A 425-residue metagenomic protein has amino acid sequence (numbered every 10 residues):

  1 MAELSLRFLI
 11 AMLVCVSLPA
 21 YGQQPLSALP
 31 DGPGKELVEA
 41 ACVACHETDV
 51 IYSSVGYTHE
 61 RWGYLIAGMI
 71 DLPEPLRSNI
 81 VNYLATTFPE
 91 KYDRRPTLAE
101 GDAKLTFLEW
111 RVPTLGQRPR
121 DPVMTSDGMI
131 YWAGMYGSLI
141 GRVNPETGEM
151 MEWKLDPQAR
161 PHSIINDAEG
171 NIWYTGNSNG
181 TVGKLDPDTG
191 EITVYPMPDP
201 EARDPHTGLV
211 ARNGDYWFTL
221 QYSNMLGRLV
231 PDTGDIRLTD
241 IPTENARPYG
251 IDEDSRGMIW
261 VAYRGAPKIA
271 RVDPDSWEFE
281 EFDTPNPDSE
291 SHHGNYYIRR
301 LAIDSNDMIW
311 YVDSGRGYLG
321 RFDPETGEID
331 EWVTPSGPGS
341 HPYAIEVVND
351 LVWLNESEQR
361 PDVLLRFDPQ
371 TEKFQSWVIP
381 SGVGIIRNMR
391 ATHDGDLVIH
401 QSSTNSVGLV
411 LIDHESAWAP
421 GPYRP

Functional and structural regions predicted by a protein language model:
Y21-L37, L76: Electrostatic cytochrome c docking/interface patches
V38-D49, I80, L84: The canonical Cys-X-X-Cys-His
D71-P96, L397: C-terminal capping alpha-helices of c-type cytochrome domains
T97-G116: A short helix->beta-strand "capping" segment at the edge of beta-propeller domains
L115-S126, P157-E169, P200-N213, T243-R256 (+3 more regions): Beta-rich, blade/repeat-based domains predominating in secreted/periplasmic proteins but also intracellular
Y131-Y136, I172-N179, Y216-Y222, I259-G265 (+3 more regions): Conserved beta-strand positions in repeat-built beta-propeller and related beta-rich domains
N144-G148, D186-G190, V230-G234, D273-W277 (+3 more regions): Short loop/turn segments that connect beta-strands within beta-propeller blades
V383-P425: Blade-level signature of beta-propeller repeat domains, shared across WD40, Kelch, NHL, RCC1 and BNR/Asp-box propellers
